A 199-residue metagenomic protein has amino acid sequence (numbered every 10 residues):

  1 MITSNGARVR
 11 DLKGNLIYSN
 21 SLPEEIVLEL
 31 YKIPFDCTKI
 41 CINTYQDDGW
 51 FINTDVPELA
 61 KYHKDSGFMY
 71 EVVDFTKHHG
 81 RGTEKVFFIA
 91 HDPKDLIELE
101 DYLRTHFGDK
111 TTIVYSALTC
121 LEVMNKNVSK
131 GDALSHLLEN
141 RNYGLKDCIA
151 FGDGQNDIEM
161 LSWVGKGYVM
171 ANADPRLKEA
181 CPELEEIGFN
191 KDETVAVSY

Functional and structural regions predicted by a protein language model:
M1-E25: Alpha-helical substrate-recognition element adjacent to the catalytic core
S4, I89, M170, I187: Conserved residues at the C-terminal ends of beta-strands
N5-G6, F151-D153, K166, M170: Glycine-rich beta-strand-to-loop/alpha-helix junction loops that act as flexible
G6-R8, G154-N156, N190: Gly/Ser/Thr-rich beta-alpha loop segments that engage phosphate groups in nucleotides
E29, I33, C37-F151, Q155-M160 (+1 more regions): Conserved acidic, metal-coordinating active-site core of Asp-based, Mg2+-dependent phosphoryl-transfer enzymes
W163, A171-Y199: Asp-based, Mg2+/Mn2+-dependent phosphohydrolase catalytic module
